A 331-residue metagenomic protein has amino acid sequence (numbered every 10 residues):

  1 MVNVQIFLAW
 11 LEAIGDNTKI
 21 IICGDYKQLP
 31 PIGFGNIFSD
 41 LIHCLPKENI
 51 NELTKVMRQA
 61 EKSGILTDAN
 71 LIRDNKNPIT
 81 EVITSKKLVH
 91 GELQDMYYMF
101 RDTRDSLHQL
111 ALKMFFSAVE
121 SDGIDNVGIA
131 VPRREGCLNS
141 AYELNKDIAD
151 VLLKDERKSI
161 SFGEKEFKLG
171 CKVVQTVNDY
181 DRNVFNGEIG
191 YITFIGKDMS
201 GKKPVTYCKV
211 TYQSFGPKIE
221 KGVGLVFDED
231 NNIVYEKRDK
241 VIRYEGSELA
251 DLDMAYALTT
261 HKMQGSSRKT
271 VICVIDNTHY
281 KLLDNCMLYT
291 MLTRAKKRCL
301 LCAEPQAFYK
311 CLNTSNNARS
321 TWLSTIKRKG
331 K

Functional and structural regions predicted by a protein language model:
M1-K331: Conserved ATP-binding/catalytic motifs of P-loop helicase motor domains
